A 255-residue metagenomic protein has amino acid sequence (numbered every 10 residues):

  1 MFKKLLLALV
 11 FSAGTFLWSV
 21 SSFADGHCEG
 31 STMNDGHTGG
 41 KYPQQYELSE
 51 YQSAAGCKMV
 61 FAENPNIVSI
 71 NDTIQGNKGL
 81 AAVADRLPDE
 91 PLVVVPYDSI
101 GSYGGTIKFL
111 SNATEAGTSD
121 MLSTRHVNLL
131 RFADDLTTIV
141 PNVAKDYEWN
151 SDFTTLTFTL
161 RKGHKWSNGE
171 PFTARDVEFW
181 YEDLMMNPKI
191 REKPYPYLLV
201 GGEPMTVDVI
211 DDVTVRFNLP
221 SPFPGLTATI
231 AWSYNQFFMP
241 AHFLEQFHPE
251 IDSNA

Functional and structural regions predicted by a protein language model:
M1-L9: Bacterial N-terminal signal peptides that target proteins for export
A8-L17: Bacterial N-terminal signal peptides
S19-S21: N-terminal signal peptide c-region/cleavage motif recognized by signal peptidases
D25-G104: N-terminal pre-domain segments of enzymes
P65, S69, T124, N142 (+4 more regions): Extracytoplasmic/secreted proteins, especially bacterial periplasmic and envelope-associated proteins
I67, I74-S151, E182: N-terminal lobe/hinge region of extracytoplasmic solute-binding protein
D146-R191, R216-N218, L226: Aromatic- and charge-enriched surface segment that lines or borders ligand/interaction sites
P196-A255: Surface-exposed binding/hinge segments that line and control ligand-binding clefts or catalytic entry sites
